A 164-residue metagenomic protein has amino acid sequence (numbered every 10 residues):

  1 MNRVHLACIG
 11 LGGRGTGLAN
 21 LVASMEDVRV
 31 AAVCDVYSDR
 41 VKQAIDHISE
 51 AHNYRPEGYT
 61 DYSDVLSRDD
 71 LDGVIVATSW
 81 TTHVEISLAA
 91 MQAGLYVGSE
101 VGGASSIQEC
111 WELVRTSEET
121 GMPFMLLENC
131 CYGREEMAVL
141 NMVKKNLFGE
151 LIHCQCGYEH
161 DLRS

Functional and structural regions predicted by a protein language model:
M1-A51: N-terminal Rossmann-like dinucleotide-binding module
G10, T120-M125, C130-S164: Predominantly a Rossmann-like dinucleotide-binding segment in NAD(P)-dependent oxidoreductases
M25, R68-D69, G133: Acidic-histidine catalytic/liganding microenvironments
D27, D70, L147-E150: Glycine-centered tight turns that cap/initiate beta-strands
A32, G73, H153: Short, Asp-centered acidic motifs that coordinate Mg2+ and/or phosphate in catalytic or ligand-binding sites
A44-N53, E112, T116-T120: Short, conserved SAM-binding/catalytic segment of Class I S-adenosyl-L-methionine-dependent methyltransferases
R55-V76: A structured beta-alpha segment of the ubiquitous adenosine-cofactor-binding alpha/beta core
G73, W80, V84-Y132, N146: Beta-strand-loop-alpha-helix segment that lines the small-molecule cofactor/substrate pocket of alpha/beta enzymes
